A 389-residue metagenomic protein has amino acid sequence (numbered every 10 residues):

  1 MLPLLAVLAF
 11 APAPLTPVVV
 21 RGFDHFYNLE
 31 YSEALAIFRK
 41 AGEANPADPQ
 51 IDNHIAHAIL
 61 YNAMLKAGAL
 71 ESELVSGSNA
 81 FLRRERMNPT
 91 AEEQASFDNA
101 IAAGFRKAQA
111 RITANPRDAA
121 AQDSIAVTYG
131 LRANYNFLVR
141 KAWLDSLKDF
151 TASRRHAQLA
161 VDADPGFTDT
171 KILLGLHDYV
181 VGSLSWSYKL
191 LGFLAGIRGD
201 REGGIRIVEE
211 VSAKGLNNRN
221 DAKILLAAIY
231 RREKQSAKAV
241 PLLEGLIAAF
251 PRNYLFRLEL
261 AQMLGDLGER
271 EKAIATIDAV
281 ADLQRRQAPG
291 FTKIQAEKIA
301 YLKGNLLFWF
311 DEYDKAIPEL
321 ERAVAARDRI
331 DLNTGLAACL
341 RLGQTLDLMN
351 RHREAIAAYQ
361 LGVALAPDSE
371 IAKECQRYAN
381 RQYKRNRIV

Functional and structural regions predicted by a protein language model:
P12, P46-A47, I51-N53, P116 (+8 more regions): Residue signature of alpha-solenoid helical repeat architecture, marking inter-repeat boundaries and helix-start
A13-P17, R21, H25-I37, A47 (+5 more regions): Short coil/linker segments at helix-helix boundaries
V20, H54, Y61, S124 (+9 more regions): "A position-specific structural signal for the A-helix of alpha-solenoid helical repeats
E43, R155, D162, S212-A213 (+4 more regions): Amphipathic alpha-helical segments of tetratricopeptide repeats
E43, T113, D145, D162 (+6 more regions): Structural signature of alpha-solenoid helical repeat scaffolds
I51, A121, T170, D221-A222 (+6 more regions): TPR alpha-solenoid repeat register
N62-P89, V139, V181-K189, Q235-K238 (+4 more regions): Alpha-helical linker/edge segments of TPR/alpha-solenoid repeat scaffolds and analogous pre-/post-domain helices
A213, N217, I299, L348 (+1 more regions): Terminal, low-structured helical/coil segments at or just beyond the last alpha-helical repeat
